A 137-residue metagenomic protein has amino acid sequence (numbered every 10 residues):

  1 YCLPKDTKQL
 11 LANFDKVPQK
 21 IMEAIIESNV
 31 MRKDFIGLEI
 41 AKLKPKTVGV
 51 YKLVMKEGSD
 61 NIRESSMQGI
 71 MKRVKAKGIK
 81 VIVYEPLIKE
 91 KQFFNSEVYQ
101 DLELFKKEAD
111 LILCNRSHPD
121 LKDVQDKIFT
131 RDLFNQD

Functional and structural regions predicted by a protein language model:
Y1-D137: Structural/interface elements that position substrates and couple domains in central-metabolism enzymes
